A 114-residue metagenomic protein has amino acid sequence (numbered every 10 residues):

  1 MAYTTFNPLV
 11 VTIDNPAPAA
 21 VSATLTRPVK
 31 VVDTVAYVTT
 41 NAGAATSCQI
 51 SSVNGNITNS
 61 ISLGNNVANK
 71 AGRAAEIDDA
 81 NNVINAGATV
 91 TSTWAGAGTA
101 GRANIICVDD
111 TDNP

Functional and structural regions predicted by a protein language model:
M1-P114: Surface-exposed, low-hydrophobicity beta-strand/loop segments enriched in small/polar/acidic residues
